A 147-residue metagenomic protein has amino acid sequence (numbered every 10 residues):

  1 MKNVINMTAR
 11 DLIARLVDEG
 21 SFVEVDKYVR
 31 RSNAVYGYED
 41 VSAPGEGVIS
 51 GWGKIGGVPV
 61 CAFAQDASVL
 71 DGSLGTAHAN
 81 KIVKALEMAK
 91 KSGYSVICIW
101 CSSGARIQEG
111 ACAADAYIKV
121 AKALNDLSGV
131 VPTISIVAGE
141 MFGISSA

Functional and structural regions predicted by a protein language model:
M1-S135, E140-S146: Terminal-region recognition feature
